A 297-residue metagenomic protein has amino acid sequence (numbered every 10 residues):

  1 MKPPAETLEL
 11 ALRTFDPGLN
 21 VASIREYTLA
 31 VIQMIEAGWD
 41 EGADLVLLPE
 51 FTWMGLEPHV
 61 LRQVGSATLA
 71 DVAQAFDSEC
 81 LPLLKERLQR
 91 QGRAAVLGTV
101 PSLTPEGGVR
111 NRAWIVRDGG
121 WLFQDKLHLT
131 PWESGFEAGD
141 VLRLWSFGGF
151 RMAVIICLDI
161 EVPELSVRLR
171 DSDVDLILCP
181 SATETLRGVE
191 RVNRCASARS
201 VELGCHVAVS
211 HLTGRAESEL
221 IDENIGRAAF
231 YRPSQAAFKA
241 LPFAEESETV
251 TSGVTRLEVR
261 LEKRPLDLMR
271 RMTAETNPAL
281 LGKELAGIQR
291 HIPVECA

Functional and structural regions predicted by a protein language model:
M1-L10, L144-A153, L176: Beta-strand-turn-beta hairpins that frame and shape the catalytic cleft of phosphate-ester-processing enzymes
T14-V21: Short polar catalytic/cofactor-binding loops
R25-R117, T185-A198, E202: Cys-nucleophile CN-hydrolase/nitrilase-fold catalytic domain and related Cys-dependent amidase chemistry that acts on
V46, F150-I156, L178, A208: Short hydrophobic-aromatic micro-motifs
F76, L81-A94, E161-T251: CN hydrolase (nitrilase-like) catalytic-core segments centered on the catalytic cysteine and neighboring Lys/Glu
L103-S172, T185-C195, T251-L268: Active-site catalytic loop in hydrolytic enzyme cores
T213-A297: C-terminal beta-strand edge segments of enzyme domains
